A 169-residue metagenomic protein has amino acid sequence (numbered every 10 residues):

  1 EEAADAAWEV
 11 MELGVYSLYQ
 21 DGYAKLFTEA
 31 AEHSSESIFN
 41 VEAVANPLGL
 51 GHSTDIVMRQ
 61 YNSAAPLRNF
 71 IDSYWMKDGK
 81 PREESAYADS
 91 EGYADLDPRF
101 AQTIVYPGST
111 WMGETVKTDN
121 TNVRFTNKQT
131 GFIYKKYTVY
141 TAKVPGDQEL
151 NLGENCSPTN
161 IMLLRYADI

Functional and structural regions predicted by a protein language model:
E1-R124: An aromatic- and glycine-enriched ligand-binding surface/loop that stacks and positions planar moieties
A88-Y166: Flexible, polar/acidic helix-loop-strand segments at domain edges
